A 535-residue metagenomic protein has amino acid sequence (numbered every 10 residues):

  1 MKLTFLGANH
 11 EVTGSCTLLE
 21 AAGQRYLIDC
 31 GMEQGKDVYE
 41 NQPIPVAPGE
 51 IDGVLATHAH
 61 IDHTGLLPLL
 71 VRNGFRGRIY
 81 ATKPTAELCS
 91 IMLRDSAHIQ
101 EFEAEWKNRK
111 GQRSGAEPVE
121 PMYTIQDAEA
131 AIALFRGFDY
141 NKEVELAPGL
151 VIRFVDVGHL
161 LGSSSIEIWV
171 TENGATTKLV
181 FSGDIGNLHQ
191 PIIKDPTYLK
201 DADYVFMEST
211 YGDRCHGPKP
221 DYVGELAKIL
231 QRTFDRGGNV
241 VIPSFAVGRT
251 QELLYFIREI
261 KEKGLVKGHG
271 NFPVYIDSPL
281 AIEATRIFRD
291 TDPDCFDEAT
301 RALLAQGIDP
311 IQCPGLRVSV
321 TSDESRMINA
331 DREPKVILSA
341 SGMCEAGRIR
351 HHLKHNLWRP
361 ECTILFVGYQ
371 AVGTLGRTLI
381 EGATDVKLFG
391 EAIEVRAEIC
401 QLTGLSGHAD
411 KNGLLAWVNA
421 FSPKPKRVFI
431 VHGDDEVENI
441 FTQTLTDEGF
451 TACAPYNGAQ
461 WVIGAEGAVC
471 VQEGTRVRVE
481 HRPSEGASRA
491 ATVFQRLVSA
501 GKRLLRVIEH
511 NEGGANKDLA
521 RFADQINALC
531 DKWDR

Functional and structural regions predicted by a protein language model:
M1-L55, H60, T64, L69-E252 (+2 more regions): His/Asp/Glu-rich metal-coordinating catalytic cores of metallo-dependent phosphodiesterases/hydrolases acting on
D52, D203, K335, C362 (+1 more regions): Conserved acidic residues
Q100-E105, D292-Q306, V469-Q495: A polyampholytic, Gly/Pro-enriched intrinsically disordered region
L150-F154, I287-C295, L415-A416, A465-T475: Short, surface-exposed amphipathic charged segments that create phosphate/polyanion-binding patches used for binding
I185, P218-V223, P314-E324, M343-E345 (+2 more regions): A general structural motif
P191-F206, P293-T300, Q370-R396: Short, compositionally biased "basic patch" segments
I229-T374, K387, S422, V437-N439 (+4 more regions): Hard-cation-handling environments
K387-V418: Generic long, charged, amphipathic alpha-helical segments
